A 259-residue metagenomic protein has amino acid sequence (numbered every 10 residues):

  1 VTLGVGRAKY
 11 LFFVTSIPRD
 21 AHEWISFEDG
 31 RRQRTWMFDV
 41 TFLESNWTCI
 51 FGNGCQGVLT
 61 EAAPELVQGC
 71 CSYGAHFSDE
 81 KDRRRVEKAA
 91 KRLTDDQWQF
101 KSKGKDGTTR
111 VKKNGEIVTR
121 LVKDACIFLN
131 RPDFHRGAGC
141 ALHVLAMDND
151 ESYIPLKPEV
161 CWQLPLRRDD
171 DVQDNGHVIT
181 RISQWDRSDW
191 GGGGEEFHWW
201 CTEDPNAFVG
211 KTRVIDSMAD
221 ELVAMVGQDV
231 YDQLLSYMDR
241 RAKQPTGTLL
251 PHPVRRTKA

Functional and structural regions predicted by a protein language model:
G6-A259: Short loop/turn segments that flank or connect secondary-structure elements
